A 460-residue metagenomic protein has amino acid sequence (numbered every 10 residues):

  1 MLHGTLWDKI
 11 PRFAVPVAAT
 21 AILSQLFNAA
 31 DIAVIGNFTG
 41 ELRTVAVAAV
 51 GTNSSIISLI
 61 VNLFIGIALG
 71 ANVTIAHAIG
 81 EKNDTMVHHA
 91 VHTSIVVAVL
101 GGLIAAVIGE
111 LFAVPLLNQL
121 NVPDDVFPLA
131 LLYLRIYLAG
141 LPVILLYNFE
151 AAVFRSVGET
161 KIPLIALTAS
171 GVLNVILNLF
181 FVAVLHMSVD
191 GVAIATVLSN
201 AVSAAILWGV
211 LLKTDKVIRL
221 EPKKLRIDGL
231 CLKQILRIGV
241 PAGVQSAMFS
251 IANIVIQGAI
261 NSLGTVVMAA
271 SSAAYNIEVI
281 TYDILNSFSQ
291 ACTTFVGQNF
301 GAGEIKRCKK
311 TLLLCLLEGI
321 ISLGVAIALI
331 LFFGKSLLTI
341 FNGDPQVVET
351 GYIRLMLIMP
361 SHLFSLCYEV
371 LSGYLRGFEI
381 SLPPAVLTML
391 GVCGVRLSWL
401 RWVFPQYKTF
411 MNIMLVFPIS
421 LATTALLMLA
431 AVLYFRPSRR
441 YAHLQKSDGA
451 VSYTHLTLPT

Functional and structural regions predicted by a protein language model:
M1-A14, I75-G140, V184-V240, V296-S361 (+1 more regions): Short alpha-helical transmembrane segments in multi-pass integral membrane proteins
L2-A33, N37-E41, S55-G70, T74 (+6 more regions): N-terminal transmembrane alpha-helices
R12-D31, I136, S170, S199-S203 (+3 more regions): Transmembrane helical elements of multi-pass membrane transporters/channels
V17, A21, A33, V73 (+12 more regions): Transmembrane alpha-helix boundary and packing residues in multipass membrane permease domains and related
I22, L26-A48, L117-D124, F180-M187 (+5 more regions): Helix-terminus/linker motif at the lipid-water interface of multi-pass membrane proteins
V47-V107, I144-P163, Q257, M268-F333 (+1 more regions): Small-residue-rich hydrophobic transmembrane alpha-helices
I65-A68, I136-R155, P163-G171, V192-L207 (+4 more regions): Short runs within selected transmembrane alpha-helices of multi-pass transporters and secretion channels
R396-F404: Transmembrane alpha-helical segments of integral membrane proteins
